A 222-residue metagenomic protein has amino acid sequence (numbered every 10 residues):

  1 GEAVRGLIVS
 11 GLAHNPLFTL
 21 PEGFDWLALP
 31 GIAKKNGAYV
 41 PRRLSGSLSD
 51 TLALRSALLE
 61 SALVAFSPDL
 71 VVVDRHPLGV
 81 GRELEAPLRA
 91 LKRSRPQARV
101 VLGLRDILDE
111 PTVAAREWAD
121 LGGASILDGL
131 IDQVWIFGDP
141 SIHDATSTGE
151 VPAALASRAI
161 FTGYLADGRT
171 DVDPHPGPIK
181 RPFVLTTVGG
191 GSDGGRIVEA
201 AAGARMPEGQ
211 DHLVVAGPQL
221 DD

Functional and structural regions predicted by a protein language model:
G1, G149-V151, G163-D222: Donor-nucleotide binding loops and adjacent catalytic segments primarily of GT-B fold Leloir glycosyltransferases
V4-D50, L54-S61: Conserved nucleotide-sugar phosphate-binding/catalytic loop shared by glycosyltransferases and other
R5-G11, L102-G103, V134-G138, D211-P218: Short internal beta-strands
H14-F18, D109-T112, S141-T146, R169-T170 (+1 more regions): Short, charged/polar "capping" segments at the starts of alpha-helices and the immediately preceding loops
L59-G81: Short N-terminal targeting/anchoring amphipathic segment
A62-D69, S94-P96, P178-K180: Glycine-rich phosphate-binding loop signature in dinucleotide/nucleotide-binding domains
D69-L70, Q133, F183, D211: Structural motif
L88-F161: Active-site-proximal region of nucleotide-activated glycan assembly enzymes, centered on histidine/acidic-rich loops
